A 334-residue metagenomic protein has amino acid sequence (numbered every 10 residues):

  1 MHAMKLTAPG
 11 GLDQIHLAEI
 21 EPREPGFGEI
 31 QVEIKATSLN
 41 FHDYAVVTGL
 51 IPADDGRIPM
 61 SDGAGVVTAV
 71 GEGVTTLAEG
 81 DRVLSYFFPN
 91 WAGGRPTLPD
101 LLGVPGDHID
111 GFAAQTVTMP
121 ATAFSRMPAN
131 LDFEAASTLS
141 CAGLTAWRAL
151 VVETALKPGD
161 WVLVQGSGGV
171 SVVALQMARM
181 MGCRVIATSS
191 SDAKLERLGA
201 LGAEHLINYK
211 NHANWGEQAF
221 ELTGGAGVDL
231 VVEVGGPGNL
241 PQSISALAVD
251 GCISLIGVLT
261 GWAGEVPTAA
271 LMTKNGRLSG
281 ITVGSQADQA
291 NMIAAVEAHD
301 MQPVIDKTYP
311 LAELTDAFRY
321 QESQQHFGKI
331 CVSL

Functional and structural regions predicted by a protein language model:
E21-T37, V47-A92, H108-D110, P128-N130: Glycine-rich beta-strand-centered segment in the early N-terminal region that forms part of a ligand/cofactor-binding
A64-V66, R82, T116, W161 (+2 more regions): Residue-level marker of beta-strand positions
F87-Q165: NAD(P)H dinucleotide-binding glycine-rich loop of Rossmann-like/cofactor-binding domains, especially the beta1-alpha1
D100-L102, M181, D192, L198-G199 (+2 more regions): Glycine-rich phosphate-binding loop and adjacent beta-alpha segment of Rossmann(oid) nucleotide-cofactor-binding
V164, R179-N239: Adenosine-nucleotide cofactor-binding segment
S171-V172: N-terminal Rossmann-fold NAD(P) dinucleotide-binding loop
G225, D300-V304, D316-L334: C-terminal capping/lid region of NAD(P)-dependent oxidoreductase domains
